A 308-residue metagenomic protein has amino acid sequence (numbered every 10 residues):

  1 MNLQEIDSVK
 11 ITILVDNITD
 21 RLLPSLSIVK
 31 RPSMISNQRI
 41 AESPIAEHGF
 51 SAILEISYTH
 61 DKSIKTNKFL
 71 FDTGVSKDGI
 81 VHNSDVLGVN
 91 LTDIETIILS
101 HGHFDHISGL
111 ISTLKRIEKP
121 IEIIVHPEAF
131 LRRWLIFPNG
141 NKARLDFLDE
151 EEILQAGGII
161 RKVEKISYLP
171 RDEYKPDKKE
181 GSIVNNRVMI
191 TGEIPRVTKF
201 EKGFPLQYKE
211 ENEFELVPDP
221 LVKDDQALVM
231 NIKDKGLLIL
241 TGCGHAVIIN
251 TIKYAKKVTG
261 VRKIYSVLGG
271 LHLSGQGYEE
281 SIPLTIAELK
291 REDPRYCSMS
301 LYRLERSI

Functional and structural regions predicted by a protein language model:
M1-K65, R187-D224, L228, I232: Zn-dependent metallo-beta-lactamase
V15-N17, T73-V75, G102, E128-A129 (+4 more regions): Active-site metal-binding loops of divalent metal-dependent hydrolases
P44, I56-T96, Y254-V258: Pre-active-site segment of Zn-dependent metallo-hydrolases
L54, D72, S84, H101 (+3 more regions): Divalent metal-coordination and catalytic microenvironments
F69-F71, I98, I239, V267: Residue-level marker for buried hydrophobic side chains located in beta-strands that build the well-ordered beta-sheet
D78-V125, F130-L131, V258-L268: Active-site metal-binding motif and surrounding structural segment of the metallo-beta-lactamase
F104-I107, E122, F214-I308: Cap/insert and terminal regions of metallo-dependent hydrolase folds
A129-Q226: Metallo-beta-lactamase
